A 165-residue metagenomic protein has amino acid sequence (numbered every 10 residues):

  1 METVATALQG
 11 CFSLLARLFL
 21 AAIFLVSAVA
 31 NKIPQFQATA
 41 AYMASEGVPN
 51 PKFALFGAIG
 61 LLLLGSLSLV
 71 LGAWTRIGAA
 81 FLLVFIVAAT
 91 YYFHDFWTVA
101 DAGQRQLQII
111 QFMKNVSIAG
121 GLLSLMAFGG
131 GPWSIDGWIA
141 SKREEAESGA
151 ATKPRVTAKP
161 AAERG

Functional and structural regions predicted by a protein language model:
M1-A38, P51-L64, L71-G165: Extended, low-polarity transmembrane helix blocks
T39-M43: Cytosolic, membrane-interface loops and tails of multi-pass inner-membrane proteins
S45-N50: Juxtamembrane segments of multi-pass membrane glycosylation machinery that transfer sugars from lipid-linked donors
